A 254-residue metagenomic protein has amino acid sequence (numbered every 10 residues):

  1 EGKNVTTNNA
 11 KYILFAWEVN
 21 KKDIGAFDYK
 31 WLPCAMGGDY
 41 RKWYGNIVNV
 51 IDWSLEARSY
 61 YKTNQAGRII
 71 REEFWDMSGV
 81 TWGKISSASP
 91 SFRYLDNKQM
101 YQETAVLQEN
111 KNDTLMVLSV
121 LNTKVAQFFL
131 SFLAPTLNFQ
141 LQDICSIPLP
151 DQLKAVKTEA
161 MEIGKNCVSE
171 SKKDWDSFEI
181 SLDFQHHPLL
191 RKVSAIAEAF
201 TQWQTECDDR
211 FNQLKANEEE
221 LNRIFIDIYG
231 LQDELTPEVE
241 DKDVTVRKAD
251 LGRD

Functional and structural regions predicted by a protein language model:
E1, N9, P148-D254: Non-catalytic DNA-recognition/assembly elements of restriction-modification systems
E1-S169, D250-D254: Polybasic, glycine- and aromatic-enriched phosphate-binding surface used to engage nucleic acids
